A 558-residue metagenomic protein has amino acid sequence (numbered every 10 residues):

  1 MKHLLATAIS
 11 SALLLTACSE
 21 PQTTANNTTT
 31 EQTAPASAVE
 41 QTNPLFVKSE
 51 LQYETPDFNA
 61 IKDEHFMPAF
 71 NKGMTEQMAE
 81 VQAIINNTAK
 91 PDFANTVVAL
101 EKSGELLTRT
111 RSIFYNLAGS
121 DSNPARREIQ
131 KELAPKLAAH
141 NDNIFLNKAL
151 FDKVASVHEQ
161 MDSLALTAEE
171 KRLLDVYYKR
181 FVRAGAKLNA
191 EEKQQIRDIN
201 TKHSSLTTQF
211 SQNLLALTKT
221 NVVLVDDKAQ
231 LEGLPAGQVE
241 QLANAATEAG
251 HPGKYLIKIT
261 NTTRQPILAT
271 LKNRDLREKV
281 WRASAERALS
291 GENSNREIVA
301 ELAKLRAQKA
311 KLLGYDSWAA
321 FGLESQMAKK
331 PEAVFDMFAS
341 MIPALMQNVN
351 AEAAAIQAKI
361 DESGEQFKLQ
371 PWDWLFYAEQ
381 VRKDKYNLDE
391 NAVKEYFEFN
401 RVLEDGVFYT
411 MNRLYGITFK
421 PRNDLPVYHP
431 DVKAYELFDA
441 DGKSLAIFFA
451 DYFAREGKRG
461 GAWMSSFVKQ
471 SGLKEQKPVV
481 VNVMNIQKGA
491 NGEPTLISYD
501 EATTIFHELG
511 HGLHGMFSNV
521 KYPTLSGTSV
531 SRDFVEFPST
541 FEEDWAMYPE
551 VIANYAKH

Functional and structural regions predicted by a protein language model:
L14-A17: C-terminal motif of bacterial Sec signal peptides marking the signal peptidase cleavage site
S19-P21: Bacterial signal peptide processing site
Q32-P235: N-terminal helix-rich structural modules
E50-H65, F114-L133, S156-D198, K258-R296 (+4 more regions): Short His/Asp/Glu-rich catalytic/ion-coordination signatures at enzyme active sites or charged loops
E169, L173, S205, Q212 (+5 more regions): Active-site-proximal, well-structured secondary-structure segments within enzyme catalytic domains
A307, G314, M411, Y499-M516 (+1 more regions): Active-site recognition of the HExxH zinc-binding catalytic motif
F397-F399, I486-F506: Short pre-active-site segment immediately N-terminal to the catalytic Zn-binding motif
E508, G512-W545: Zinc-dependent metallopeptidase catalytic helix centered on the HExxH motif and its immediate flanking segment
